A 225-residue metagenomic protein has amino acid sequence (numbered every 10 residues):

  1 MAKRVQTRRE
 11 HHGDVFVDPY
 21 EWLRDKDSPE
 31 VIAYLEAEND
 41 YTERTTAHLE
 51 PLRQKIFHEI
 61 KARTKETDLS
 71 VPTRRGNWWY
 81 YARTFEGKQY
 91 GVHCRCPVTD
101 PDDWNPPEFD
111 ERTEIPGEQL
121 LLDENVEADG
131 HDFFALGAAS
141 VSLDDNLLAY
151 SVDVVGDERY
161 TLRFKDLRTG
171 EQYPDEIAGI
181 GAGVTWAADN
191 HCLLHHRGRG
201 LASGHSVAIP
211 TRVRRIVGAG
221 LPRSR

Functional and structural regions predicted by a protein language model:
M1-R225: Beta-propeller folds
